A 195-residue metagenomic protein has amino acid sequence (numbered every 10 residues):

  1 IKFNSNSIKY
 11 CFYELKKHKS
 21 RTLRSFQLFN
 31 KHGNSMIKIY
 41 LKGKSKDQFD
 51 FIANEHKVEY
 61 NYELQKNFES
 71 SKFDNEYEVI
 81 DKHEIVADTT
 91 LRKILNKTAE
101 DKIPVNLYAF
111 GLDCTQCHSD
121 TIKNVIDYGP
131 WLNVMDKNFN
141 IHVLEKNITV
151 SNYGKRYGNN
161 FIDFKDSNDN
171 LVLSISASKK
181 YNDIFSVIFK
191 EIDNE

Functional and structural regions predicted by a protein language model:
I1-K2, V58-E145, V150, S176: N-terminal recruitment modules of adaptor/scaffold proteins
K2-S71, Y153, N159-S174: Hydrophobic, ordered structural segments
S7, L41-D47, T121-I126, N147-T149 (+1 more regions): A short, sequence-level motif marking secondary-structure junctions
S7, R21-L23, D101-K102, Y128 (+2 more regions): Short, well-ordered loop/turn elements at secondary-structure boundaries
Q48, T90-I94, D183-I184: Exposed alpha-helical structural elements
P130-E195: C-terminal functional regions that serve as terminal interaction/effector modules
